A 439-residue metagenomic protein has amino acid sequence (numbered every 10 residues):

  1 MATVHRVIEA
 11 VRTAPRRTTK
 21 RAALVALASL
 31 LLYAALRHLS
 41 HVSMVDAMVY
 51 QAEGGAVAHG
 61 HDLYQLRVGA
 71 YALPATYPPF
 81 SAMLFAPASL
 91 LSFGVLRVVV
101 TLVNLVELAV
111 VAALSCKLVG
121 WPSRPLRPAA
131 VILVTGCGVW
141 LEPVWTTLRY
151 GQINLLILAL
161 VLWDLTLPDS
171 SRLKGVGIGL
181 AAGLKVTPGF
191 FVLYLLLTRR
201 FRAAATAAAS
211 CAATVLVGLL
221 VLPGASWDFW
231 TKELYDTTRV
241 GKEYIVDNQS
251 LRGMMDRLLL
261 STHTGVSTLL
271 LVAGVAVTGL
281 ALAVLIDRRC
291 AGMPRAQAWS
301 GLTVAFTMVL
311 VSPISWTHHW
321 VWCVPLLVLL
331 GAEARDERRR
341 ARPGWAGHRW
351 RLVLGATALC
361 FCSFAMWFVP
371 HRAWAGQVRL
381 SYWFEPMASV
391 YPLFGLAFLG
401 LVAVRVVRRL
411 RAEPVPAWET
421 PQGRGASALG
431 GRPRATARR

Functional and structural regions predicted by a protein language model:
A2-K174, F201-T317, R379-E385, R408-R439: Primarily membrane-embedded glycan-assembly and transfer machineries that use lipid-linked glycans
L30, G331-E337, R342-R439: Aromatic-enriched
L90, L195, V328-L329, E333: Active-site catalytic microenvironments for nucleophilic, acid-base chemistry
S92, E107, K185-P188, L326: Hydrophobic transmembrane alpha-helices
R172-L195, V304-V311: Membrane-interface alpha helices of multi-pass inner-membrane proteins
G175-I178, A225-K232, V321, A341-G344 (+2 more regions): A cytosolic-side transmembrane-helix exit/cap motif
T317-A332: Hydrophobic/aromatic-rich transmembrane helices and adjacent perimembrane loops
